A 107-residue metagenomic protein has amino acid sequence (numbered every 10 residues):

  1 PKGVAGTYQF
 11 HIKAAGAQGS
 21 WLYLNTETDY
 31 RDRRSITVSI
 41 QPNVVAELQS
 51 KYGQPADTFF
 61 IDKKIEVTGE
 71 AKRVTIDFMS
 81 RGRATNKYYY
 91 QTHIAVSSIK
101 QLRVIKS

Functional and structural regions predicted by a protein language model:
P1-S107: OB-fold single-stranded nucleic acid-binding module
